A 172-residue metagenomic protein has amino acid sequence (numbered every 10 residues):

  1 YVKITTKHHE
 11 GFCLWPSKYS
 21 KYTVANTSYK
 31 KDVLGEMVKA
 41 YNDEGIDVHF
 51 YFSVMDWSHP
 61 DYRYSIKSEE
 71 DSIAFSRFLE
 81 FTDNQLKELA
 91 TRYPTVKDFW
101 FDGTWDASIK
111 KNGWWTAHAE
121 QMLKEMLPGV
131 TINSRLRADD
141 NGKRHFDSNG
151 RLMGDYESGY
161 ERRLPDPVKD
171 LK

Functional and structural regions predicted by a protein language model:
Y1-K172: Mature catalytic domains of secreted/periplasmic carbohydrate-active enzymes
